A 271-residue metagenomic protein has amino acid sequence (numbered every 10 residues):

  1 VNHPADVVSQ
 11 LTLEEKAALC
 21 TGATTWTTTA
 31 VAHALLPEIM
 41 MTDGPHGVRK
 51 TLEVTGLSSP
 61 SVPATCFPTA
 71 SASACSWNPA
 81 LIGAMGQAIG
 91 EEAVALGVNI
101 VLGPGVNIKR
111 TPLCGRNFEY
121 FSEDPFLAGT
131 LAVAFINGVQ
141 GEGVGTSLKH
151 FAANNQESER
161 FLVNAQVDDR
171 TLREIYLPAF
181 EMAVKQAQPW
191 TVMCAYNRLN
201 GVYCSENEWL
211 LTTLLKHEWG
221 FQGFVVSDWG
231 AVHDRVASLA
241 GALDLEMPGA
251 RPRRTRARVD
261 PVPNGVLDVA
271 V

Functional and structural regions predicted by a protein language model:
V1-V271: Glycoside hydrolase catalytic-domain context in secreted enzymes
